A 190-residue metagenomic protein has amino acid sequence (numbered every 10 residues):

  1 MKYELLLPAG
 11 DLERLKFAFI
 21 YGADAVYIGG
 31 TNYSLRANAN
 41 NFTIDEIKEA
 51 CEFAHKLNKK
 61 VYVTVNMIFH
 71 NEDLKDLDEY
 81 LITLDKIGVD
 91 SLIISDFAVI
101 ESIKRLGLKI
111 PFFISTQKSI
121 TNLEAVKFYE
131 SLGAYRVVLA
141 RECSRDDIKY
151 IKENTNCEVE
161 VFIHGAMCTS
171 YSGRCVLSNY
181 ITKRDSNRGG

Functional and structural regions predicted by a protein language model:
M1-I120, L139, C143, D147-G190: Active-site pocket-lining/capping segments in soluble small-molecule metabolic enzymes
L92, L132-G133: Hydrophobic alpha-helical bundles that form the membrane domains of multi-pass transporters
N122-E124: Conserved nucleotide-cofactor-binding alpha/beta core module
